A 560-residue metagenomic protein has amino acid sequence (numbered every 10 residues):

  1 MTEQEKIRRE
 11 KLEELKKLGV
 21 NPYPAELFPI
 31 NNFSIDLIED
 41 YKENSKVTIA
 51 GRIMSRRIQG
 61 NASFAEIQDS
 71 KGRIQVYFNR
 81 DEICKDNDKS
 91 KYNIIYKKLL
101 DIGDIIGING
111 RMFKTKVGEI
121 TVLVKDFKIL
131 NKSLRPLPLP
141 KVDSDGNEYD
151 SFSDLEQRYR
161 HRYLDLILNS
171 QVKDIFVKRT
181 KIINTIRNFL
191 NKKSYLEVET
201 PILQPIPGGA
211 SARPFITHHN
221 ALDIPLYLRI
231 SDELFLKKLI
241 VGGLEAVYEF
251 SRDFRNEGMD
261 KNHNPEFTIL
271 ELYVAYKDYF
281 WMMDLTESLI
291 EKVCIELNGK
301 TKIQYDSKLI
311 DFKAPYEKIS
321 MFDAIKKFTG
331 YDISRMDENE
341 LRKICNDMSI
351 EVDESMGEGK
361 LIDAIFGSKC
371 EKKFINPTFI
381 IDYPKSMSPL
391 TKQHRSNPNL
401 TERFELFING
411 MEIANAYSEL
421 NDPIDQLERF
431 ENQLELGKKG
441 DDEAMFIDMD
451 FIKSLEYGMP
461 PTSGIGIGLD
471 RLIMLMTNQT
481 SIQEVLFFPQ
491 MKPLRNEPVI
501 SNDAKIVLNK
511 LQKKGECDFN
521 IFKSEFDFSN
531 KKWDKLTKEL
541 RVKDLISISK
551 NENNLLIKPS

Functional and structural regions predicted by a protein language model:
M1-V499: Class II aminoacyl-tRNA synthetase catalytic cores and aaRS-like
F28, L203, L536, N553-N554: Residue-level "edge-of-site" marker
E497-F526, K535: Short amphipathic alpha-helical interface segments
P498-S501, K550-S560: Short, cationic-aromatic polyanion-contact patches
F528-V542: Short amphipathic alpha-helical interaction segments
R541-N551: A short, conserved structural fragment
